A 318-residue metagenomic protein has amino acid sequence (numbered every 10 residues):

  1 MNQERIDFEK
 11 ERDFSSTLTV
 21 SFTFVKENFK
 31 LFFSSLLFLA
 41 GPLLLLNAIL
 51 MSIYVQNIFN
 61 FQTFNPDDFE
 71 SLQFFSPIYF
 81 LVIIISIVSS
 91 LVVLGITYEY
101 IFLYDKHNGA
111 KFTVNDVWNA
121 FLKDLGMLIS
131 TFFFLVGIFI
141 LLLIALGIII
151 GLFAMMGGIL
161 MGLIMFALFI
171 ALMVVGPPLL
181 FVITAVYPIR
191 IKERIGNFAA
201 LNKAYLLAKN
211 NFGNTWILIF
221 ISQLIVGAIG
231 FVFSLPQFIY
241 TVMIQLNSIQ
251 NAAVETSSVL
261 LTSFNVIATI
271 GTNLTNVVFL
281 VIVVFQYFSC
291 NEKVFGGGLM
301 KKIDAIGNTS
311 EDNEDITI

Functional and structural regions predicted by a protein language model:
M1-E9, V20, F64-D67, V93-H107 (+2 more regions): Juxtamembrane transition segments at transmembrane-helix termini in multipass membrane proteins
M1-F75: Non-cleavable N-terminal signal-anchor transmembrane helices
K10-P42, K111-L141, P178-I229, L261: Interfacial aromatic "cap" segments that immediately flank transmembrane helices in multipass membrane proteins
V25-F29, G41, L45, I49 (+13 more regions): Sec/Tat-exported extracytoplasmic proteins
L43-S86, L142-G176, G230-N276: Membrane-helix interface segments in multi-pass membrane proteins
S52-N60, F112-L128, G213, G296-I318: Repeat-unit-sized solenoid/scaffold elements
L72-I83, L94, Y98, N119-M127 (+1 more regions): A conserved helix-loop-strand patch within extracytoplasmic ligand-binding domains of the periplasmic binding
I87-V92, I96, Y104, D124 (+2 more regions): Mid-bilayer segments of alpha-helical transmembrane spans in multi-pass integral membrane proteins that mediate
